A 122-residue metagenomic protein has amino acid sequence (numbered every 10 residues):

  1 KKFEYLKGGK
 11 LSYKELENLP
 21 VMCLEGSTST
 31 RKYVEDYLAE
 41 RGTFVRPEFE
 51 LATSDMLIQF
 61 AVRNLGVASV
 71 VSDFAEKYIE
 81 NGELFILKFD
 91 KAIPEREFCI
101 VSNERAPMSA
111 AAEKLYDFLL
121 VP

Functional and structural regions predicted by a protein language model:
K1, G9, Y13-E17, F89-E97: Short Pro/Gly-enriched coil loops immediately N-terminal to beta-strands
K2-E4, F74: Short, well-ordered alpha-helical scaffold segment located in the soluble/lumenal catalytic or ligand-binding core
Y5-K7, Y13, P20-R41, M108-A112 (+1 more regions): Secondary-structure junction motif
L6-G8, K77-Y78, L87, P122: Residues that scaffold the ATP/ADP-binding catalytic core of kinase and kinase-like folds
C23-L24, E50, A68, V101: Active-site-adjacent beta-strand anchor residues
G26-S27, E50-S54, K91, R105: Short beta->alpha junction loops/turns
T30-I86: Hydrophobic hinge/microswitch elements
L87-P122: A late-sequence structural motif
